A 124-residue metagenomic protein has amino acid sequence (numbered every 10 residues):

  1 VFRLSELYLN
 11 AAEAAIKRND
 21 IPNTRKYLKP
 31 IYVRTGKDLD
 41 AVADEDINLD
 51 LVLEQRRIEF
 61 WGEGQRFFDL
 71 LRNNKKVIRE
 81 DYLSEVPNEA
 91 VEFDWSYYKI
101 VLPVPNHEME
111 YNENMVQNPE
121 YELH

Functional and structural regions predicted by a protein language model:
V1-H124: Acidic/polar-rich alpha-helix caps and helix-coil junctions
